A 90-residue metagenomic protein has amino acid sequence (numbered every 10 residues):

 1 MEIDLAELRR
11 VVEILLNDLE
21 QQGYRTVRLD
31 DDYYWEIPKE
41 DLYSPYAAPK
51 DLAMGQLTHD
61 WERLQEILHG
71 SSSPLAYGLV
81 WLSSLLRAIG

Functional and structural regions predicted by a protein language model:
M1-E2, A47, L68, S72: Short, charged/polar micro-motifs that form catalytic or ligand-binding hotspots
M1-Y33: Short terminal alpha-helical segments
R10, I14-N17, Q21, H59-E66 (+1 more regions): Extended, non-membrane alpha-helical segments enriched in charged/polar residues
L29-W35, A76-V80: Short, charged, amphipathic alpha-helical segments
E40-P45: Extracellular/periplasmic head regions of type IV pilus-like filament subunits
W61-G90: Amphipathic alpha-helical binding modules
